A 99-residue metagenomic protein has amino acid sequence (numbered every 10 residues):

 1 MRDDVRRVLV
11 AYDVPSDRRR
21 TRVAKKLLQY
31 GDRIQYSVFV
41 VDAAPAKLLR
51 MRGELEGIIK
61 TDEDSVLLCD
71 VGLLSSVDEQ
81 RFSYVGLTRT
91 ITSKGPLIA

Functional and structural regions predicted by a protein language model:
M1-K47: Extended, hydrophobic alpha-helical segments
V8, R33, G53, I91-S93: A generic, residue-level signal for flexible/boundary positions that often mark functional hotspots
K25-L27, R52-G57, S83-V85: Intrinsically disordered, low-complexity boundary segments flanking structured domains
Q35-Y36, V40-S65, D70-G72: Short, intrinsically disordered low-complexity segments
I58-A99: C-terminal structural segments of small proteins and small subunits
